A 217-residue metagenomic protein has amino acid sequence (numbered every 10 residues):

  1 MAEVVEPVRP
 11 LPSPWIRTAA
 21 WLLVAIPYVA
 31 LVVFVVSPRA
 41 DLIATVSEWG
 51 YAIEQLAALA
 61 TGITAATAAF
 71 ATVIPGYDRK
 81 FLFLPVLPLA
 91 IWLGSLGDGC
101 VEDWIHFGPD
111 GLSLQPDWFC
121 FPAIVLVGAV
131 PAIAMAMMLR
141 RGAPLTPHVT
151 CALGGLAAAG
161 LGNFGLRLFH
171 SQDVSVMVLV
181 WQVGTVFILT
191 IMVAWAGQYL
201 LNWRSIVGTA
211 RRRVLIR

Functional and structural regions predicted by a protein language model:
M1-W15, I216-R217: N-terminal juxtamembrane cytosolic/stromal segments of multi-pass membrane proteins
P14-P109: Selected alpha-helical membrane-embedding segments in polytopic membrane proteins
R17-I26, A123-V125, C151-L156: Select subsegments of transmembrane alpha-helices in polytopic membrane proteins, especially boundary-proximal
A30-V35, T67-V73, G97-V101, I133-M137 (+4 more regions): Structural signature of transmembrane alpha-helix termini at the membrane-water interface
A44-Y51, F83, G108-F121, H148-V149 (+1 more regions): Non-cytosolic membrane-interface motifs at loop->transmembrane helix junctions
L56-F70, V125-M135, V186-Y199: Hydrophobic cores of alpha-helical transmembrane segments in multi-pass inner/ER membrane proteins, independent
G94-V149: Membrane-proximal helix-loop-helix units in multi-pass membrane proteins
M135-R217: Terminal transmembrane helical module of multi-pass membrane proteins
